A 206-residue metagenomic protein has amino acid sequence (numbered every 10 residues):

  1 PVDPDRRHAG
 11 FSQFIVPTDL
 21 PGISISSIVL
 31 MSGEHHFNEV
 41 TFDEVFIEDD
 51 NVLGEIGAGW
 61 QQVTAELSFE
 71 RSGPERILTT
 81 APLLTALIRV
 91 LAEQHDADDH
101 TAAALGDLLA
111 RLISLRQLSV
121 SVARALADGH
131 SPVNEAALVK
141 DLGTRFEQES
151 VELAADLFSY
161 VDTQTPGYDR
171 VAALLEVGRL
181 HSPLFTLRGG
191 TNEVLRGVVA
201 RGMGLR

Functional and structural regions predicted by a protein language model:
P1-S24: A short core secondary-structure module
V2-P4, L20-P21, L30, I47 (+2 more regions): Short, glycine-/Ser/Thr-/acidic-enriched flexible segments
R6-G10, E34, G54, T191: Short glycine/proline-enriched turns and hinge-like loops at secondary-structure junctions
H8, M31, G57, A127 (+1 more regions): Short glycine/serine/threonine-biased micro-segments
S12, P21, N38-D43, P183: Structural beta-strand/beta-sheet cores of well-ordered domains, especially the beta-sheet scaffolds that support
S26, M31, H36-D99, V120: A glycine-rich, basic-preceded beta-loop-alpha segment at the flavin cofactor/substrate interface of flavin-utilizing
S68-R206: Alpha-helical interface subdomain recognition
